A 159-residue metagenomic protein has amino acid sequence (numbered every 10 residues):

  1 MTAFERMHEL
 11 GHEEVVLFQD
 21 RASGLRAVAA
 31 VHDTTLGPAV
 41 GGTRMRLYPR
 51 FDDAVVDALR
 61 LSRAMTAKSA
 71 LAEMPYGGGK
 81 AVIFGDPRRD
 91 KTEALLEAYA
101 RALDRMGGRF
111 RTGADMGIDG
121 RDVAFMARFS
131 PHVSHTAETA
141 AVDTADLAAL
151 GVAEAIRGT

Functional and structural regions predicted by a protein language model:
M1-V142: N-terminal ligand-binding/catalytic initiation module
T139-G158: A glycine-rich, Thr/Ser-enriched phosphate-binding loop motif common to dinucleotide/cofactor-binding enzymes
